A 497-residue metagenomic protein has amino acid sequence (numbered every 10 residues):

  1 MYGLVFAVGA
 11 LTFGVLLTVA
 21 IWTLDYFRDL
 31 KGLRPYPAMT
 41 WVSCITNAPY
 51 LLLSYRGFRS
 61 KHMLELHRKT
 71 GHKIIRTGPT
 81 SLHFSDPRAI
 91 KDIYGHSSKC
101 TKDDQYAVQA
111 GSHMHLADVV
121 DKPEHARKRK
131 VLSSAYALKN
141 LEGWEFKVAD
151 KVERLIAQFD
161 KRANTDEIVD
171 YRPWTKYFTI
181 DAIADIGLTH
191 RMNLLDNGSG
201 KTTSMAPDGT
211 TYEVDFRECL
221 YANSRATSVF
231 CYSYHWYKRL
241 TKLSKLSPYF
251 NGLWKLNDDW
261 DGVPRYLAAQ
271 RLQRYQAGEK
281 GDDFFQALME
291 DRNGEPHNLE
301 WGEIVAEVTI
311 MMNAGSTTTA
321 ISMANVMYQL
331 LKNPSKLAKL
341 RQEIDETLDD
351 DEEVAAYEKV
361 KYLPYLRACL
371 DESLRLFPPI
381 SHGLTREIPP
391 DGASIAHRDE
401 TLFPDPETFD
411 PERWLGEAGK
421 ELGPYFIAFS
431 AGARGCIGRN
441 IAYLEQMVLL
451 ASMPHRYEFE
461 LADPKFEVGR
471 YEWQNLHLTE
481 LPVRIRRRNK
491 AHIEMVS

Functional and structural regions predicted by a protein language model:
Y2-R127, F146-R154, Q158, F178 (+5 more regions): N-terminal membrane-proximal hinge/A-helix region immediately C-terminal to the signal-anchor transmembrane segment
Y2-V5, L476-S497: C-terminal helix/juxtamembrane-tail motif
L53-M63, E353-I395: Conserved cytochrome P450 K-helix E-x-x-R motif and the immediately C-terminal K′/meander segment
T101-Q109, G143-M323, K339: Cytochrome P450 heme-thiolate monooxygenase catalytic core
A157, R191-M192, P334-K336, L415 (+3 more regions): Cytochrome P450 heme-binding "Cys pocket" and the immediately downstream C-terminal segment
T318-L331, L449: Short, small-residue alpha-helix embedded
L340, S373, F409, G432 (+2 more regions): Hydrophobic, well-ordered secondary-structure elements that form the walls of internal hydrophobic environments
A396-A418: Conserved cytochrome P450 K-helix/beta-meander segment immediately N-terminal to the heme-binding cysteine loop
